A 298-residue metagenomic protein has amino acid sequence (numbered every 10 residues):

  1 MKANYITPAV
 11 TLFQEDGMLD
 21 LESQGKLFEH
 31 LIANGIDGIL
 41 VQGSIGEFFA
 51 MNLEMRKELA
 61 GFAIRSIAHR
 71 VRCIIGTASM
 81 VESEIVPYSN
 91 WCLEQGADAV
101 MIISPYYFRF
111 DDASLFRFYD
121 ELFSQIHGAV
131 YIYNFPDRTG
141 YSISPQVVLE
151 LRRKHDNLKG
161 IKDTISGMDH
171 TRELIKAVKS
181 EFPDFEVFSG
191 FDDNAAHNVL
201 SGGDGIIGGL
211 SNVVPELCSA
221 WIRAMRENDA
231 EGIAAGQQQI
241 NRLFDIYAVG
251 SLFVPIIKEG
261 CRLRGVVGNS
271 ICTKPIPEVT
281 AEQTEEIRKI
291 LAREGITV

Functional and structural regions predicted by a protein language model:
M1, N34, F182-F185, C261: Catalytic cores of TIM-barrel enzymes
K2-T7, T11-G140: Active-site beta->alpha loop and helix N-cap motifs at the rims of alpha/beta catalytic domains
I6-T11, H30, N34-I36, G203 (+1 more regions): C-terminal alpha-helical cap/extension of soluble enzyme domains
Q24, R56, A60, I85 (+6 more regions): A general structural signal for well-ordered alpha-helical segments in protein cores
F49, I85, D111-L115, Y141-S144 (+5 more regions): Alpha-helix N-cap/helix-start motif
A63, C92, L122, L174 (+3 more regions): Hydrophobic alpha-helical packing residues
R65-V71, Q95-G96, I126-G128, R153-N157 (+3 more regions): Short helix-capping segments at alpha-helix termini
R138-N241, Y247: Catalytic alpha/beta core domains of metabolic enzymes, predominantly
